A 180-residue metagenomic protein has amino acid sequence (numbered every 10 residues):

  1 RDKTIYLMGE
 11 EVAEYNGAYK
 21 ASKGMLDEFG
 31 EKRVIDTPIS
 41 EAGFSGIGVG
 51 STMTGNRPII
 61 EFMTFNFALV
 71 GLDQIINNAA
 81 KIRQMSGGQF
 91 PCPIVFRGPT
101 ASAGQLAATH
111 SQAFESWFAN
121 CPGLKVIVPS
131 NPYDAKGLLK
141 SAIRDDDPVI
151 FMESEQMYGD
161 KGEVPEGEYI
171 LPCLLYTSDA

Functional and structural regions predicted by a protein language model:
R1-P148, M152, Q156: Thiamine diphosphate
E155-L175: Aromatic-enriched
Y176-A180: Conserved small/polar residues in nucleotide/adenosyl-binding loops
